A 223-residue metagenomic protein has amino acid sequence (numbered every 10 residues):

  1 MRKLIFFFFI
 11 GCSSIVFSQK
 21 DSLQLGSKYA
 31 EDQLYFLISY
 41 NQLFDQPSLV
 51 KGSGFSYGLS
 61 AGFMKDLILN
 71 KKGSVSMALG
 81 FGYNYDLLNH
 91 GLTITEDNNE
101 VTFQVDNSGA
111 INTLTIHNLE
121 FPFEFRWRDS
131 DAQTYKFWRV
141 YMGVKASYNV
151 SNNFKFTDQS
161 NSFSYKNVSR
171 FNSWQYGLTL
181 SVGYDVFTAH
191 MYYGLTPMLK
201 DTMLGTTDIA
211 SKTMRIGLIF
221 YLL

Functional and structural regions predicted by a protein language model:
M1-Q24, L222: Bacterial Sec-dependent N-terminal signal peptides
Q19-D66, Y221-L223: Short glycine/proline- and aromatic-enriched beta-strand/turn motifs that initiate or cap beta-hairpins
K20-D32, I68-V75, S130-W138: Short loop/turn motifs that connect adjacent beta-strands in outer-membrane beta-barrel proteins
L25, Y29, L43, N167-L223: Predominantly the C-terminal beta-signal and adjacent terminal strand-loop region of outer-membrane beta-barrel
A30-D32, S53-L59, V75, T115-F121 (+3 more regions): Residues that define the transmembrane beta-barrel architecture of outer-membrane proteins
N41-L43, G82-L88, K145-S151, G194-M198 (+1 more regions): Structural signature of outer-membrane beta-barrel domains
P47-G54, L88-I116, N149-G177: Extracellular/periplasm-exposed beta-strand and loop segments of Gram-negative cell-envelope proteins, dominated by
A61-L67, F81-Y83, F121-D129, M142-A146 (+3 more regions): Residues on the lipid-exposed face of transmembrane beta-strands in outer-membrane beta-barrel proteins
